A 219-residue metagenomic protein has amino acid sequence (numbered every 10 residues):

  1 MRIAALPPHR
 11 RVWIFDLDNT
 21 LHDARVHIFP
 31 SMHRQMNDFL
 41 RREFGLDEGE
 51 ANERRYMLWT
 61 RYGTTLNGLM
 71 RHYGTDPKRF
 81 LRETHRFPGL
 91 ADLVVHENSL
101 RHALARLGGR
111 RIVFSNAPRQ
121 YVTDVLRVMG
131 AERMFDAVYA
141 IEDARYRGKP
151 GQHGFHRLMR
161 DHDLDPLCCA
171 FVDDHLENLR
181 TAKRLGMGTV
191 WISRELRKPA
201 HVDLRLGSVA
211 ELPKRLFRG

Functional and structural regions predicted by a protein language model:
M1-R11, A105, P118-R119, T123-G219: Asp-based, Mg2+/Mn2+-dependent phosphohydrolase catalytic module
I3-N98, Q120: N-terminal helical cap/lid subdomain that shapes the substrate entry/recognition surface in HAD-like hydrolases
N19, V113-N116, D173: Conserved residues at beta->alpha junctions
D23, V113-S115, W191: Hydrophobic residues in well-ordered beta-strands that form the structural core
L46, T75, G109, L164 (+1 more regions): Short glycine/serine/threonine/alanine-rich loop segments
R79-D92, L100-R127, A137-I141: Substrate-recognition element of Asp-dependent hydrolases with the DxDx(T/V) motif
